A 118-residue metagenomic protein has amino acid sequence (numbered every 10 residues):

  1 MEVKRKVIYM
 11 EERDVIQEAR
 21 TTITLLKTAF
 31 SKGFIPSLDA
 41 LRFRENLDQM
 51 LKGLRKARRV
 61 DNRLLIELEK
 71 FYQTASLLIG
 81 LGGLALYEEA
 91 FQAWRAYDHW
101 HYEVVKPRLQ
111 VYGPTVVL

Functional and structural regions predicted by a protein language model:
E2-D48, P114-T115: Short terminal alpha-helical segments
K6-V7, A57, Q110: Small/flexible residues
E11, T21, E67, G82-A85: Residues at the start of alpha-helices and the adjacent loop-to-helix junctions
V15-E18, L25, P36, G53 (+3 more regions): Generic signature of intrinsically disordered, low-complexity, basic-rich segments and short cationic peptides
I16-A19, G33-A40, R44, D61 (+3 more regions): Long amphipathic alpha-helices with heptad-repeat character, especially coiled-coil-forming segments used
L25-L81: Amphipathic alpha-helical interaction modules
Y72-L118: Amphipathic alpha-helical binding modules
